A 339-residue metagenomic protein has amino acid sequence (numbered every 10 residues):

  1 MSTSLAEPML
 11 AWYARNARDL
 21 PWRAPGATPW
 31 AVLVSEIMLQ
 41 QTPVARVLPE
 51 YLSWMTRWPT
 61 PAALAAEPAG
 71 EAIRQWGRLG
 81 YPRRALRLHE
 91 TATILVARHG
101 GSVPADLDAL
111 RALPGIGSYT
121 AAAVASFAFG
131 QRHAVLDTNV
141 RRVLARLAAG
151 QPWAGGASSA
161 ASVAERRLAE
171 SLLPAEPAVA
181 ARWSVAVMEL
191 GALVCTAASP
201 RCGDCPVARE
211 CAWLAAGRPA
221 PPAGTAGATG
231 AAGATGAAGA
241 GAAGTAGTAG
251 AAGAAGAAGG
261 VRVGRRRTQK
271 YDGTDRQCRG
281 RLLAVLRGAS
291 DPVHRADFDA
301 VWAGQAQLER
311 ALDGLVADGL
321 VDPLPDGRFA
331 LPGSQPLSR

Functional and structural regions predicted by a protein language model:
E7-P221, T225, G250-V263, D272-R279 (+3 more regions): Catalytic cores of DNA base-excision repair glycosylases
T225-A258: Long, intrinsically disordered low-complexity tandem-repeat segments
W302-V316: Short amphipathic alpha-helical interaction segments
V316-F329: A short, conserved structural fragment
Q335-R339: Short, amphipathic alpha-helical interaction segments positioned at domain boundaries
